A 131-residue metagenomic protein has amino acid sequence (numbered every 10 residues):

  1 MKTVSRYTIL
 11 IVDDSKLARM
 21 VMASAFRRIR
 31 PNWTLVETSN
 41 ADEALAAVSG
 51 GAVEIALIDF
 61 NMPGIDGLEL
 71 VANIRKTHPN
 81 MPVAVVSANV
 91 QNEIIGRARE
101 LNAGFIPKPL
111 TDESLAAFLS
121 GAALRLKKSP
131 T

Functional and structural regions predicted by a protein language model:
K16-V36: Two-component/phosphorelay signaling modules centered on CheY-like receiver
E37-I55: Acidic, metal-coordinating helix/loop segments flanking the phosphotransfer/catalytic sites of two-component signaling
S39-N40, D66-E69: Acidic catalytic/metal-coordinating carboxylates
A46, L68-N80: Short amphipathic alpha-helix used as the core "switch/output" element in two-component signaling
D59: Active-site residues of response regulator receiver
M62: Receiver (REC) domain active-site loop signature in two-component systems and cognate sites in sensor histidine kinases
E69, V90-I106, A117: Alpha4 helix (beta4-alpha4-beta5 surface) of REC/receiver domains from two-component response regulators
